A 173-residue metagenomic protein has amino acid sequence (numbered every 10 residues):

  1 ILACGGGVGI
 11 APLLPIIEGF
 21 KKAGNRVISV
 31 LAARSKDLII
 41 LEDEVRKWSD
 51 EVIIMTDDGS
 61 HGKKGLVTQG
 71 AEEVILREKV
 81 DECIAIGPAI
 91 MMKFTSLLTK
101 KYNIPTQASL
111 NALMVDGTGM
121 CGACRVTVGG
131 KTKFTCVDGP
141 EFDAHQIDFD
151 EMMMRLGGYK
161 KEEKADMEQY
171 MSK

Functional and structural regions predicted by a protein language model:
I1-V115: FNR/FR-type flavoprotein reductase catalytic core
I10-P12, A89, N111-E141: Local cysteine-cluster metal-coordination motifs and their immediate loop/turn environment, predominantly Fe-S cluster
A23, V27, L76-E82, T106 (+2 more regions): Short secondary-structure transition/capping segments
I39-L41, K79, T118, K133-C136 (+1 more regions): Short linear functional motifs in flexible/disordered or boundary regions
W48, L66, E73, P88 (+8 more regions): Short, surface-exposed, charged/polar-biased interaction segments
S96-L97, K101-Y102, A123-K161, S172: Iron-sulfur (Fe-S) cluster-binding segments and ferredoxin-like electron-carrier domains, especially [2Fe-2S]
D166-K173: Short amphipathic alpha-helical segments
